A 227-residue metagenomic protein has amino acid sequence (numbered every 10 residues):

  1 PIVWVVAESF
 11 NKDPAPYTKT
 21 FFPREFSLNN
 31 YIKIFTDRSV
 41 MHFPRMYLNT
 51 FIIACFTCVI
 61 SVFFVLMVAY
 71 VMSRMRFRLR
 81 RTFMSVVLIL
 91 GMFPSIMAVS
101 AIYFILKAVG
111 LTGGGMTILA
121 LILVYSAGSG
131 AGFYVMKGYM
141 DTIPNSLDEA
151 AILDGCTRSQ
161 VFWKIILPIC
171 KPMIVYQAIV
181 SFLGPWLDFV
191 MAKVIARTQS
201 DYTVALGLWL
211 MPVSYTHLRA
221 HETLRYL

Functional and structural regions predicted by a protein language model:
P1-R225: A structural signal for multi-pass alpha-helical bundles of membrane permease subunits that mediate small-molecule
